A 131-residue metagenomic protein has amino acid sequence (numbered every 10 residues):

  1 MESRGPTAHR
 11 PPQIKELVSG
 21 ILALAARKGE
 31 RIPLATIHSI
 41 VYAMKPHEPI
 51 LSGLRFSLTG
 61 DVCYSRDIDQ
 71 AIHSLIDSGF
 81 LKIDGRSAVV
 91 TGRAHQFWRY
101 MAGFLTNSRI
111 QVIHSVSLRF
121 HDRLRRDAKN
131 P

Functional and structural regions predicted by a protein language model:
M1-P131: Domain-edge interaction signal
